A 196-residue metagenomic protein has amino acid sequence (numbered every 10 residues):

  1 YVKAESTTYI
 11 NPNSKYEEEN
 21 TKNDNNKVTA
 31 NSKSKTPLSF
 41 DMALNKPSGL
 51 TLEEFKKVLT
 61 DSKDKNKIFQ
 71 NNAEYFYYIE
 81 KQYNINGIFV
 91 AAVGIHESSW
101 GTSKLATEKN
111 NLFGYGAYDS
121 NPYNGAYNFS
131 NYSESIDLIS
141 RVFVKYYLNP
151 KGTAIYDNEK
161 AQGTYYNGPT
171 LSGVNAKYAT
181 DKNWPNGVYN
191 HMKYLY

Functional and structural regions predicted by a protein language model:
Y1-E5: SH3/SH3-like beta-barrel superfamily modules
T8-F89, H96, W100-Y196: Catalytic cores of secreted/periplasmic lytic hydrolases that degrade extracellular macromolecules
